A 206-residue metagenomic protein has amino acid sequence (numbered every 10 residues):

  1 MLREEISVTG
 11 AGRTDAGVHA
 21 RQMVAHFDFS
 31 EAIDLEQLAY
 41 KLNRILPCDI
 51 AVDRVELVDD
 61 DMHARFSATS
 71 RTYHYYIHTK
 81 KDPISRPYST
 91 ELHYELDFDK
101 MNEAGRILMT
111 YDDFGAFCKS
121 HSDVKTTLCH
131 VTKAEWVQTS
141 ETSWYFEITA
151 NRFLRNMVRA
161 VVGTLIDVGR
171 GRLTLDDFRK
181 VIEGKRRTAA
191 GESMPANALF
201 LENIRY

Functional and structural regions predicted by a protein language model:
M1-Y206: Structured-RNA-binding interfaces characteristic of tRNA pseudouridine synthases
